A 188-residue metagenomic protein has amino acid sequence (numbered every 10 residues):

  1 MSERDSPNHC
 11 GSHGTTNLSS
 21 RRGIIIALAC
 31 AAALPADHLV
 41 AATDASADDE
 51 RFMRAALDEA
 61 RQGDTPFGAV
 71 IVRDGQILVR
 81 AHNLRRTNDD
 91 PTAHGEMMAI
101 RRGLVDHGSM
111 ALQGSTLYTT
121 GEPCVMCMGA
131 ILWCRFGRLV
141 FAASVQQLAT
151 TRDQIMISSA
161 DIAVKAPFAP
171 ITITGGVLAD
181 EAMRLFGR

Functional and structural regions predicted by a protein language model:
S2-Q62, P123, A130-R188: Zinc-dependent deaminase
A55-E59, R80, H94, M98 (+2 more regions): Residues within well-formed alpha-helices
D64-P66: Short, small/polar residue-rich loop motifs at catalytic or cofactor-binding pockets
G68-V72: Short beta-strand scaffold segments in enzyme catalytic cores
R80-R85, S144: Short beta->alpha transition motifs characteristic of CBS
T87-D90: Conserved Nudix-box catalytic region and its N-terminal flanking loop in Nudix hydrolases and closely related
T92, M97-C127: Short HxH-centered metal-ligating active-site micro-motif
